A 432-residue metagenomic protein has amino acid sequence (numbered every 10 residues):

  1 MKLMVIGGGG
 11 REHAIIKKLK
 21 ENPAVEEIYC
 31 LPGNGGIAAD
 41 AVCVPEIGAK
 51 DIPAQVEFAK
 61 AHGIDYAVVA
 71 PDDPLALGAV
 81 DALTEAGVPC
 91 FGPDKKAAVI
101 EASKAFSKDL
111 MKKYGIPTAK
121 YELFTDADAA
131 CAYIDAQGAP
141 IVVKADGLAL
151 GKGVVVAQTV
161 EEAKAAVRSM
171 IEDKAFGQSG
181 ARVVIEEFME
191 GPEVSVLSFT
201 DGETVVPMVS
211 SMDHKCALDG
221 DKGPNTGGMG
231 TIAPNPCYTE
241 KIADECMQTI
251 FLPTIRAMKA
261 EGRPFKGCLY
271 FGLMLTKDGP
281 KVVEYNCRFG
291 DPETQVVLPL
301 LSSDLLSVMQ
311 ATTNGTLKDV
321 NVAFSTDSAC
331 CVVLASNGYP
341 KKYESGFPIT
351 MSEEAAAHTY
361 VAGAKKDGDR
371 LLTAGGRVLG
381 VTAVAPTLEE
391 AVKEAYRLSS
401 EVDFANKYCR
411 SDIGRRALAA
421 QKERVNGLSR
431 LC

Functional and structural regions predicted by a protein language model:
M1-K95: ATP-binding N-terminal substructure of ATP-dependent carboxylate-amine bond-forming enzymes
E21, G36-A38, F91, K113-G115 (+12 more regions): Solvent-exposed alpha-helices and their adjacent loops that cap or buttress functional pockets in soluble metabolic
C43-K50, E122-D126, A157: Short acidic-hydrophobic, aromatic-tinged amphipathic segments that line or gate anion-handling sites
P93-G153: A conserved helix-loop-beta module that forms one wall/lid of the active-site cleft in ATP-utilizing catalytic domains
G153, A157-T294: Internal nucleotide-binding/catalytic subdomain
M247-L269, N286-A356, D367: Active-site "cap" helix and flanking loop/linker of ATP-utilizing ligase/carboxylase catalytic domains
K365-G368, T373-C432: Generic C-terminus detector
